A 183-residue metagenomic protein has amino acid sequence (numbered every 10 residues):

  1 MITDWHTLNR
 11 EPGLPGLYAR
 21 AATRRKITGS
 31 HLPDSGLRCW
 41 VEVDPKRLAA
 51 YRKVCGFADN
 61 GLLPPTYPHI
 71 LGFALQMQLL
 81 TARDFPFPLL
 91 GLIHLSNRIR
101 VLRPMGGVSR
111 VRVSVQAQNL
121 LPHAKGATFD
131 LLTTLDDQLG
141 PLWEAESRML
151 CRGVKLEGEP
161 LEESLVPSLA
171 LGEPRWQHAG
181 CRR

Functional and structural regions predicted by a protein language model:
M1-S96, L156-R183: Hot-dog-fold acyl-thioester-processing enzymes
Y51, I99, T133, S147-L150 (+1 more regions): Generic structural hydrophobic/aromatic packing signal, biased to beta-strands
G56, P104, R152: Residue-level marker of positions within ordered structural domains that often coincide with functionally constrained
S96-L139: Hydrophobic beta-sheet segments that form the core/acyl-binding groove of ACP/CoA-dependent acyl-chain-processing
T128, L142, L169-E173: Short gly/pro-enriched beta-turn/loop segments at secondary-structure junctions
D130-D137, P141-E159: Flexible glycine-rich active-site/ligand-binding loops centered on an Asp-His dyad
